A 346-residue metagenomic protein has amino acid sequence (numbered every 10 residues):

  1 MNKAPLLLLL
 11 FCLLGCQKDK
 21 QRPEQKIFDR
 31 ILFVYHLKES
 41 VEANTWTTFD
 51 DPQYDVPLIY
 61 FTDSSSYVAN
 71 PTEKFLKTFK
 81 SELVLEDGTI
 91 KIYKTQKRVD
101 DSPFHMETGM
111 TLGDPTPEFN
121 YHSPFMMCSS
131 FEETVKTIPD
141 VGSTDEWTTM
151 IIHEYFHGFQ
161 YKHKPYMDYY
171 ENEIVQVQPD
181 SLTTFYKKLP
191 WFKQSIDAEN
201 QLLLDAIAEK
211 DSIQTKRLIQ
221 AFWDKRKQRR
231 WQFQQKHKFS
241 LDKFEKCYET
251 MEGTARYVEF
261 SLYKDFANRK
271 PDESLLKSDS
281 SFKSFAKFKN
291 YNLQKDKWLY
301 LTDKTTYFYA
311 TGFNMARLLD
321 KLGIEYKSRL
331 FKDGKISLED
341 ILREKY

Functional and structural regions predicted by a protein language model:
M1-E24: Bacterial Sec-dependent N-terminal signal peptides
D19-K97, A255: N-terminal mature-domain "stem" immediately C-terminal to a signal peptide or N-terminal signal-anchor/transmembrane
L83-G142: Active-site scaffold of zinc-dependent metalloenzymes
P139-D140, K238, T306: Short consensus segments that form the blades of beta-propeller domains, in both extracellular/periplasmic
P139-W147, Y170: Membrane-interface helix-loop-helix junctions at boundaries between adjacent transmembrane segments
T149-K162: Active-site recognition of the HExxH zinc-binding catalytic motif
K162-Q234, L241, E245-P271, L275 (+1 more regions): Post-HExxH zinc-binding segment in Zn-dependent metallohydrolases
L241-N268, F282-E344: Active-site-proximal alpha-helical
